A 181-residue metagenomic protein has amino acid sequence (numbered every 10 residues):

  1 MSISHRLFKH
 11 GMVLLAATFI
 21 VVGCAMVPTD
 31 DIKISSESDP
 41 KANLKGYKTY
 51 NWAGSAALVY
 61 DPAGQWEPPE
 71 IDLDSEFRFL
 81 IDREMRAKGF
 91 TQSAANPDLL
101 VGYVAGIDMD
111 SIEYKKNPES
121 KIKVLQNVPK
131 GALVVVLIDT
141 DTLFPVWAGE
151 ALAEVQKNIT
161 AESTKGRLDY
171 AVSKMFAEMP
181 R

Functional and structural regions predicted by a protein language model:
S2-L14: Bacterial N-terminal signal peptides that target proteins for export
C24-F79, R181: A structural "domain/chain start" motif
A25-K45, V128-A132, D139-R181: C-terminal/domain-edge helix-coil "capping" segments
V27, K88, A95-V146, E150-N158: Surface-exposed short loop/turn segments
K33-S38, D82-K88, P118-I122: N-terminal post-signal-peptidase region of extra-cytosolic proteins
A63-D72, G89-F90, Q156-E162: Second-shell loop/turn segments in exported
S75, F79, R83, A87 (+1 more regions): Solvent-exposed, polar/charged alpha-helical surfaces in well-ordered, non-transmembrane soluble domains, broadly
